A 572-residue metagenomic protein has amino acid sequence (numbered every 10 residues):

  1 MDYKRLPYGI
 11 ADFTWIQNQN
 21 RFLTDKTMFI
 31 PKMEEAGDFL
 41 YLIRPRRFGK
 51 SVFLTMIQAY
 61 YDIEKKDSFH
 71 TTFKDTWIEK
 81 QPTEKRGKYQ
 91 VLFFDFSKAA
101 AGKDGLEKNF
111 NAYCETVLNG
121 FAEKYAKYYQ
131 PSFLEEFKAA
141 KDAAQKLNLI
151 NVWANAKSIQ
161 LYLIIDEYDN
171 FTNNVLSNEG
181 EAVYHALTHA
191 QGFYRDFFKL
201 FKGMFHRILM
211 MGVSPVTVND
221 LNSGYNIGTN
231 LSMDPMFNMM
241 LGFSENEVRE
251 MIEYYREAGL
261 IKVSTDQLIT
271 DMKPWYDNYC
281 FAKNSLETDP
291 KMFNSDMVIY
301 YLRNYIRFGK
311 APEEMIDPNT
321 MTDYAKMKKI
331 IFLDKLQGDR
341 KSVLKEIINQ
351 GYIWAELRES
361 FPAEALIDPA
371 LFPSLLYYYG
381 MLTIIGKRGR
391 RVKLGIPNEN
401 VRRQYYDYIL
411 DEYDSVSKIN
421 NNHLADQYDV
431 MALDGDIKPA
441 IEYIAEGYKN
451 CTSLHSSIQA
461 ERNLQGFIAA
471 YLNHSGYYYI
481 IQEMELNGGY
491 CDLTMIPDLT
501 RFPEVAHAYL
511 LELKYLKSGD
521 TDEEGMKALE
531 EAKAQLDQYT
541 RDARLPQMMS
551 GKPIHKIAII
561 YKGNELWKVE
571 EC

Functional and structural regions predicted by a protein language model:
M1-K65, H70-I78, G447: Walker A/P-loop-proximal flanking segment of P-loop NTPase domains
A59-E123: P-loop NTPase motor core
L149-K157, V183-I208, R544: Substrate-engagement module of ASCE P-loop NTPases
K157-L187: Conserved P-loop NTPase "ATPase switch" module shared by AAA+ and STAND
Y162-D166, G192, H206-V213: Structural recognition of the conserved hydrophobic beta-strand(s) that form the central parallel beta-sheet of P-loop
T217-G224, L231-R303: Amphipathic alpha-helical segments of the small helical/lid subdomains adjacent to P-loop NTPase cores
G228, K291-A534, Q538-T540, K568-C572: Extended alpha-helical interface modules used as scaffolds for assembling large macromolecular complexes
R544-C572: Domain-level recognition of nuclease-like catalytic cores that cleave nucleotide substrates
